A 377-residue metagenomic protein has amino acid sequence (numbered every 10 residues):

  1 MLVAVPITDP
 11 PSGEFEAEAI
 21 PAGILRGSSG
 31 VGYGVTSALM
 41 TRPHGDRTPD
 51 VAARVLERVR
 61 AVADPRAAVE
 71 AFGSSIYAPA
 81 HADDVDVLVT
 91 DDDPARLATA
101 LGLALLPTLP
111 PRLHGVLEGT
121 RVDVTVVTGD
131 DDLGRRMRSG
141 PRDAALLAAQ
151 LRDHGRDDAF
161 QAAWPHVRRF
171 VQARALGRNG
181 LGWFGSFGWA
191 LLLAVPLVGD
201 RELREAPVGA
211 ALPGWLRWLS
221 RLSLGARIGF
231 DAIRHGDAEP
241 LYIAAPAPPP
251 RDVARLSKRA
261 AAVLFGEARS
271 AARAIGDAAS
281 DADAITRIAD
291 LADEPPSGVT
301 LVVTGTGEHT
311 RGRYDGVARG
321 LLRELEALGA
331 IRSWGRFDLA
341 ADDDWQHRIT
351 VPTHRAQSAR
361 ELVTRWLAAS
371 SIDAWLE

Functional and structural regions predicted by a protein language model:
M1-A82, V89-T99, L106-V116, V127-G129 (+3 more regions): N-terminal regions immediately upstream of nucleotidyltransferase
V59-A63, A272-T286, L301, E308-W334: Short amphipathic alpha-helix segments
V89-D92, V303-G307, V351-H354: Short beta-strand-to-loop capping motifs
D93-A100, L203-A211, G307-G316, A356-R360: Short, conserved charged micro-motifs
A95-R136, I331-D344: Conserved catalytic core of two-metal-ion nucleotidyltransferases
D123-D130, V302-T304, W366-L367: Active-site ExK catalytic segment of metal-dependent nucleases
G155-E308: Conserved nucleotidyltransferase catalytic core and NTase-mimicking acidic/glycine-rich helix/loop elements in nucleic
G316-E377: Extended, charged low-complexity segments that frequently continue into or abut oligomerization scaffolds
